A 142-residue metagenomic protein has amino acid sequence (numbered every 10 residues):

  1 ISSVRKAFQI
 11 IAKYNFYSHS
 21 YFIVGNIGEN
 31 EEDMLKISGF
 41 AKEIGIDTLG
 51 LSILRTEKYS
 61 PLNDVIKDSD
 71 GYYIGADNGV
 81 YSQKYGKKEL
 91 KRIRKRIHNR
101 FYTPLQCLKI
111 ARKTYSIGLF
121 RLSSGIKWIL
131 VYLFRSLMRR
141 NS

Functional and structural regions predicted by a protein language model:
I1-L119: A structural motif corresponding to the C-terminal lobe/cap of the Radical SAM core domain
L119-K127: Hydrophobic alpha-helical membrane-insertion signals
W128-S142: Short linear elements at protein peripheries
